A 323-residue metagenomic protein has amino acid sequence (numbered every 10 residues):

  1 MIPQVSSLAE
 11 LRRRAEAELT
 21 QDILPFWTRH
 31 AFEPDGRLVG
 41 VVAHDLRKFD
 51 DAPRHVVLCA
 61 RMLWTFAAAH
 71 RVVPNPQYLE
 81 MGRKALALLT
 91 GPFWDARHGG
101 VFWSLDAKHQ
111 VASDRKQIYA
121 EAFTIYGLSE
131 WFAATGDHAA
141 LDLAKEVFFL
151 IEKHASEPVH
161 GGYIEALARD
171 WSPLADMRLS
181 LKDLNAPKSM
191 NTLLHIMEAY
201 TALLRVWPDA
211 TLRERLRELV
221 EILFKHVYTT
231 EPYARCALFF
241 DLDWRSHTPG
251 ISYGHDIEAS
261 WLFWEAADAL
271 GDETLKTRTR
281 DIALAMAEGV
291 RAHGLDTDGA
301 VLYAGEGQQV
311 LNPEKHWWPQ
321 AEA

Functional and structural regions predicted by a protein language model:
M1-E322: Glycan-recognition and catalytic cores of secretory/periplasmic carbohydrate-active enzymes
